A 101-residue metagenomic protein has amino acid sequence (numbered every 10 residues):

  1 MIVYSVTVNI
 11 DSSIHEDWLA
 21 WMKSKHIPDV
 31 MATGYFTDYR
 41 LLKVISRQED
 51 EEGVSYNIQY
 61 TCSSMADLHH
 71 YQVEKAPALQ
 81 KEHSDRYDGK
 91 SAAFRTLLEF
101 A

Functional and structural regions predicted by a protein language model:
M1-S5, M31-Y35, A101: Compositionally biased, low-hydrophobicity segments enriched in charged and small polar residues
I2-N9, L42-V73: Short, well-ordered beta-strand segments in beta-rich or mixed alpha/beta enzyme and ligand-binding folds
H15-L41, A78-K81: Short amphipathic alpha-helical segments
M22, Y35-T37, R47, S55-Y56 (+2 more regions): Short, charged/polar low-complexity linear motifs in solvent-exposed/disordered segments
H26-V30, Y60-S64, L79-S84, A92: Short, surface-exposed linear patches
R40-E51, K81-A101: Glycine-rich beta-strand-turn "strand-cap" elements at beta-sheet edges
H69-H83, Y87: Intrinsically disordered, low-complexity terminal tails and linkers in eukaryotic proteins, enriched in charged/polar
